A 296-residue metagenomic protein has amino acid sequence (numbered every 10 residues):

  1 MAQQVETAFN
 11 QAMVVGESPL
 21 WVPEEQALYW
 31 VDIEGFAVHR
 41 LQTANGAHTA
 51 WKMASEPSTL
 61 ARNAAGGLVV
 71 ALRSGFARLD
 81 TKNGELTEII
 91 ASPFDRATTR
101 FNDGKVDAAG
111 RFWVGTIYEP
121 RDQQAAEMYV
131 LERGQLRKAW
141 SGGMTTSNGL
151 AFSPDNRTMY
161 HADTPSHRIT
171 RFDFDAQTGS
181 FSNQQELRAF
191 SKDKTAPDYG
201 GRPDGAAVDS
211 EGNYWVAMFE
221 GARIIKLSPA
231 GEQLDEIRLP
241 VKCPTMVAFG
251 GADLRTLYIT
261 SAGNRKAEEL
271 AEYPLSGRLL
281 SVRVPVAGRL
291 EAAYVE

Functional and structural regions predicted by a protein language model:
Q4-N10, G46-K52, T87-F94, Q135-S141 (+2 more regions): A short beta-strand motif characteristic of beta-propeller blades
Q11-E25, M53-A71, D95-R111, S141-M159 (+2 more regions): Beta-rich, blade/repeat-based domains predominating in secreted/periplasmic proteins but also intracellular
V22-P23, L28-I33, L68-S74, F112-D122 (+3 more regions): Conserved beta-strand positions in repeat-built beta-propeller and related beta-rich domains
A37-H39, G75-A77, A126-Y129, R168-T170 (+2 more regions): A short loop-to-beta-strand structural motif that recurs across blades of beta-propeller domains
L86-G142: Hydrophobic alpha-helical segments and helix pairs
R168, F172, A189-E232: Loop/turn-rich, solvent-exposed surfaces of beta-rich toroidal or solenoidal domains
F172-S180, V284-R289: Short loop/turn segments immediately following beta-strands, especially the blade-tip and inter-blade linker loops
F249-E296: Blade-level signature of beta-propeller repeat domains, shared across WD40, Kelch, NHL, RCC1 and BNR/Asp-box propellers
